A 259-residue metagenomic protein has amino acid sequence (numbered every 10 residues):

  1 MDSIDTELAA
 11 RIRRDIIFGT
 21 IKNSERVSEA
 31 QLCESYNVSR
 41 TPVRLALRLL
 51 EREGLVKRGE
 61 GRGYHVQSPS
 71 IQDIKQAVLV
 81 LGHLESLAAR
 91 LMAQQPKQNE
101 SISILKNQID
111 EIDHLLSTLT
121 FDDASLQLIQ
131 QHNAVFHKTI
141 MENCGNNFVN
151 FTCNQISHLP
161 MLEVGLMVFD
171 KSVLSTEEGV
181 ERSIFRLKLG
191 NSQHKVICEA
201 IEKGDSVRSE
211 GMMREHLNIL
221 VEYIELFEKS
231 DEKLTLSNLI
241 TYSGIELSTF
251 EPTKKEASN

Functional and structural regions predicted by a protein language model:
M1, E25, V66, I129 (+2 more regions): Residue-level marker of regulatory loop/turn positions in helix-turn-helix DNA-binding domains and in histidine
M1-Q95, K229-E232, S243-N259: Short linear motifs at protein or domain termini
I4, Q76, V80, K97-I104 (+2 more regions): A generic short alpha-helical patch detector that favors 3-5-residue windows in or near N-terminal regions
I17-I21, A89, A93-K97, S117-F121 (+5 more regions): Short, flexible helix-adjacent loops and helix caps
I71-K75, A93-Q98, T120-A124, T176-F185: A ubiquitous short alpha-helical element
V80-H83, H132, Y223-L226: Short, solvent-exposed amphipathic helices
N99-K171, G190-A200, S206-L220: Conserved amphipathic alpha-helical segments that form helical-bundle/coiled-coil interaction surfaces
L166-N259: C-terminal all-alpha effector/ligand-binding and dimerization domain of prokaryotic HTH-type transcriptional repressors
